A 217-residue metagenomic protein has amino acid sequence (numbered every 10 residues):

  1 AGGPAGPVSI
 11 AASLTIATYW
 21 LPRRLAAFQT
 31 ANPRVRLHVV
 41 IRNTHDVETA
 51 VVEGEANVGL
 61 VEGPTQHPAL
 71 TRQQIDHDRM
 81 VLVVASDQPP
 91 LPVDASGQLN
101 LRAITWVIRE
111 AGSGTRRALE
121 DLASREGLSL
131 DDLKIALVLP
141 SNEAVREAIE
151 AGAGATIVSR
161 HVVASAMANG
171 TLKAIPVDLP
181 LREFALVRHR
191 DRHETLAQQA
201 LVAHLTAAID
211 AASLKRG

Functional and structural regions predicted by a protein language model:
A1-V8, G97-A103: Immediate post-signal peptide segment of exported/extracytoplasmic ligand-binding proteins
G3-P68: Central regulatory/effector-binding core of bacterial HTH transcription factors
P7-A11, G59, V83, V107 (+2 more regions): Short, well-ordered beta-strand segments
A12, N43-E48, V52-E55, E62 (+2 more regions): Hydrophobic hinge/microswitch elements
W20, I175-K215: A late-sequence structural motif
H67-Q74, D78, D94, E143-H193: Beta-alpha-beta core module
A69-A111, L196: Flexible hinge/capping segments at coil-to-helix
L91, T105-L128, T195-Q198, V202 (+2 more regions): Secondary-structure junction motif
